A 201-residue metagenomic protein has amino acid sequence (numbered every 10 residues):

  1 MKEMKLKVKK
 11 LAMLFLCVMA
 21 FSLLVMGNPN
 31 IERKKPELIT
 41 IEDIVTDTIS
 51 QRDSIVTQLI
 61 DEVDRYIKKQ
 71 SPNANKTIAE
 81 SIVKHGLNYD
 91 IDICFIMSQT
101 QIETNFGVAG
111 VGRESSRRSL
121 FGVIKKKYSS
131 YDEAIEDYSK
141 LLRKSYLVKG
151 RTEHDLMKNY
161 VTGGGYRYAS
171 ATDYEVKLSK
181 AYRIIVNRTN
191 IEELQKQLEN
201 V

Functional and structural regions predicted by a protein language model:
K2-K35, I124-V201: Non-catalytic cell-wall polysaccharide-engagement segments
N30-D47: Ser/Thr/Pro/Gly-rich low-complexity linker/stalk segments immediately outside membranes or between
D43-K68, Q101-T152: Peptidoglycan-targeting cell-wall enzymes and recognition modules
D47-S98, T189-E192, K196-Q197: Export/targeting segments at the very N-terminus of extracytoplasmic proteins
K68, P72, V83, L87-I91 (+4 more regions): Sec-exported extracytoplasmic/periplasmic mature domains
